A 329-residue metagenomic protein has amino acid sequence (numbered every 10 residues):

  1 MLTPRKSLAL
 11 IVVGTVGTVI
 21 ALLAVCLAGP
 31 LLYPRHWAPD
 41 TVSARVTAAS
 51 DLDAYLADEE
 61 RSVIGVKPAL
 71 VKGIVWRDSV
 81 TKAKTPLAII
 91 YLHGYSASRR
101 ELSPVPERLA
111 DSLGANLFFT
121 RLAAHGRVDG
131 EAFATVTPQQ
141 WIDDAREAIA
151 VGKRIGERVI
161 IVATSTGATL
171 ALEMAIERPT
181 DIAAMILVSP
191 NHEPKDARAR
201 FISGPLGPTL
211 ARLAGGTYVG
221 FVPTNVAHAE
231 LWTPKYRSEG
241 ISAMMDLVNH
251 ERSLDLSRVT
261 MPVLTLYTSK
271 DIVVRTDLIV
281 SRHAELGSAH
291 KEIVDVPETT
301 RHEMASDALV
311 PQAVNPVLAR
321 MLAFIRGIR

Functional and structural regions predicted by a protein language model:
K67-L122: Short, surface-exposed "cap/lid" segments of acyl-processing enzymes
P104-V105, M261, V274-E285: Short alpha-helix in the alpha/beta-hydrolase fold that links the catalytic acid
R127-I155: Catalytic nucleophile-loop/oxyanion-hole region of alpha/beta-hydrolase and closely related hydrolase-like folds
V162-A171: Gly/Ala-rich beta-loop-alpha elbow adjacent to hydrolase catalytic centers
I186-A197: Active-site nucleophile loop of the alpha/beta-hydrolase fold
V259, T265-Y267, D271: Short beta-strand/loop motif that positions the catalytic acidic residue of the alpha/beta-hydrolase fold
A284-D307: Catalytic histidine neighborhood in serine/cysteine hydrolases with alpha/beta-hydrolase-type architecture
T299-R329: Catalytic active-site module of serine/aspartate enzymes centered on a nucleophile-bearing elbow/loop
